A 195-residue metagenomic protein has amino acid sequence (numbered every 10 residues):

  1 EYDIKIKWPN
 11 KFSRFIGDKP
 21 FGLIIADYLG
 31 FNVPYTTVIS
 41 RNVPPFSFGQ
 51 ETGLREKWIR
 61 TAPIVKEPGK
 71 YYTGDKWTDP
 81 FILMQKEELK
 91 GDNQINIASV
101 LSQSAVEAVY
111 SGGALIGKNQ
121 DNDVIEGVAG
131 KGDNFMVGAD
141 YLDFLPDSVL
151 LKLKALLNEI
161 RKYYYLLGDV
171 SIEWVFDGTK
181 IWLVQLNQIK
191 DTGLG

Functional and structural regions predicted by a protein language model:
E1-G195: Nucleotide/phosphate-binding sheet-loop regions of phosphoryl- and nucleotidyl-transfer enzymes
